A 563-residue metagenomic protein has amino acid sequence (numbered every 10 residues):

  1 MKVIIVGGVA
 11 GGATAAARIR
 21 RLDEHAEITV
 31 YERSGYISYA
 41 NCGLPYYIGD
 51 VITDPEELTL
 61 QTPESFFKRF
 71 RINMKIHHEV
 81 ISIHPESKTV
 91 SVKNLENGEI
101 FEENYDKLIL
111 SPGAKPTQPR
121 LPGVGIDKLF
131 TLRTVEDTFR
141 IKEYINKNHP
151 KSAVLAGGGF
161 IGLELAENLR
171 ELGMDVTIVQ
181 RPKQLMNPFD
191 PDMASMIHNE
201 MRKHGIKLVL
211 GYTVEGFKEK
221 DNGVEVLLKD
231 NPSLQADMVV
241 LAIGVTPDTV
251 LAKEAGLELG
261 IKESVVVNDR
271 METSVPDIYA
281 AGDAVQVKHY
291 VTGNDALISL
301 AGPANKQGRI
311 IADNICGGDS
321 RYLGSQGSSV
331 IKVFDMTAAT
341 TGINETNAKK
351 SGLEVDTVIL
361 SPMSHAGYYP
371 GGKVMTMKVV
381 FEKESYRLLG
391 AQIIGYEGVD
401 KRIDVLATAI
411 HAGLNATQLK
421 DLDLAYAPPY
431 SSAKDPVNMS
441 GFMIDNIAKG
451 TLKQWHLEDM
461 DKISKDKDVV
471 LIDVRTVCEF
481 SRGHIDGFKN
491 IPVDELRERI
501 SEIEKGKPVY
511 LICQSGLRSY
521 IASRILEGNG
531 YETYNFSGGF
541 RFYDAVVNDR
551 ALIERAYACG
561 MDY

Functional and structural regions predicted by a protein language model:
M1, G7-G8, A284-E397, P428-S432 (+2 more regions): Mid-to-C-terminal Rossmann-like scaffold of FAD/NAD(P)H-dependent oxidoreductases
M1-H77, A166-F189, S328, K401-I410 (+3 more regions): Beta1-alpha1 glycine-rich phosphate/pyrophosphate-binding loop at the start of Rossmann-like nucleotide-binding domains
R18-D106, D190-K207, Y212, E345-N347 (+2 more regions): N-terminal Rossmann-like dinucleotide/flavin-binding domain of flavoprotein oxidoreductases that bind FAD/FMN
H25-E27, R69, K75-E96, E103 (+2 more regions): A Rossmann-like FAD-binding core segment of flavoenzymes
T59, S152-A153, F160-K218, I298-A304 (+3 more regions): Rossmann-like dinucleotide-binding cores of NAD(P)H-dependent redox enzymes
L110-L172, I261, V267-D269, K489-V493 (+1 more regions): Glycine-rich dinucleotide-binding loop and its adjacent helix/turn
G125-H149, E225, S233-I310, V405 (+1 more regions): FAD-site-proximal beta/loop scaffold in flavoenzymes
T417-P428, S432-V469, V477-P508, Q514-Y563: Rhodanese-like catalytic fold shared by cysteine-dependent sulfurtransferases and DSP/PTP-type phosphatases
